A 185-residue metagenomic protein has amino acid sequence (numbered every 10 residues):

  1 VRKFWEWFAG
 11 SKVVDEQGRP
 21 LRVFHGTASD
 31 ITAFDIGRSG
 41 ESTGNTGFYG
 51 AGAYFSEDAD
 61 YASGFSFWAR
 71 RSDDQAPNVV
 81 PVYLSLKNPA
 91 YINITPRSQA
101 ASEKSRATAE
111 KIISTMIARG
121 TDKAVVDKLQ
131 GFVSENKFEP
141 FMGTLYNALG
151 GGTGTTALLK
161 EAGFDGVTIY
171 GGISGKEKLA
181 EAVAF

Functional and structural regions predicted by a protein language model:
V1-F185: Active-site and NAD+-binding cores of ADP-ribose-processing enzymes
